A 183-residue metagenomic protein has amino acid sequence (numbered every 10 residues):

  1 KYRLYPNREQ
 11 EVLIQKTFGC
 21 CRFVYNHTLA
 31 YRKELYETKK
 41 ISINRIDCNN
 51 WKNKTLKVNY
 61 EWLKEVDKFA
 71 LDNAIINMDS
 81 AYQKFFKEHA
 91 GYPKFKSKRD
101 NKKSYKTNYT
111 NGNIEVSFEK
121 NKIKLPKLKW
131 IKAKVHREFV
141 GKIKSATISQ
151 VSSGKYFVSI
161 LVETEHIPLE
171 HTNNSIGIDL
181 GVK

Functional and structural regions predicted by a protein language model:
K1-K183: Nucleic-acid substrate recognition interfaces
